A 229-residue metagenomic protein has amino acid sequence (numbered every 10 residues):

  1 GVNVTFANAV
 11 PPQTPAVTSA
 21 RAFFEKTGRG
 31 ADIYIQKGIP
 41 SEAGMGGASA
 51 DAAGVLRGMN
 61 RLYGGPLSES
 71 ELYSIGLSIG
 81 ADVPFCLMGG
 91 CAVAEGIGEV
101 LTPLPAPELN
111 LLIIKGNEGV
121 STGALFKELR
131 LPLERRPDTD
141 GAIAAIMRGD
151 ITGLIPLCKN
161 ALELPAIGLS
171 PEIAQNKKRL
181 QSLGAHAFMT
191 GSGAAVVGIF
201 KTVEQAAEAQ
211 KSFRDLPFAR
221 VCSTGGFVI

Functional and structural regions predicted by a protein language model:
G1-A43, R61-S70, E95, P107 (+1 more regions): ATP-binding N-lobe of GHMP and related small-molecule kinases
G1-Q13, V55, L77, D150-K159: Short, basic/glycine-rich phosphate-binding loops at helix/coil junctions that contact nucleotide phosphates
E25-Y34, G58-I79, V203-D215: Phosphate-handling active-site elements
A43-E71, F85-L87: DPxDG-like acidic metal-binding loop motif
M88, V93-H186, K201-R214, V221-I229: Conserved, helical-rich catalytic subdomain that frames metal- and/or nucleotide-binding sites in enzyme alpha/beta
A194-V196: Conserved glycine-rich beta-strand-loop-beta hairpin in the small C-terminal domain of fold type I
